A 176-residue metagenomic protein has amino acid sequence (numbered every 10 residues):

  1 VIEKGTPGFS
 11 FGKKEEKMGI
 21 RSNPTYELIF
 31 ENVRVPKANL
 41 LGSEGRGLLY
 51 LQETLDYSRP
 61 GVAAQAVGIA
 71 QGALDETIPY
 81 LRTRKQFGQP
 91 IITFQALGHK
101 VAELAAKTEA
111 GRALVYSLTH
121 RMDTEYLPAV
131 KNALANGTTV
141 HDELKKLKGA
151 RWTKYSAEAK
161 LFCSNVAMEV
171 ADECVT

Functional and structural regions predicted by a protein language model:
V1-D75, P79, Q86-Q89: FAD-binding core of flavoproteins
S22-P24, Q95, A150, Y155: Residue-level preference for beta-strand/loop junctions
Q65, A96-A106, E158-N165: DHp/HisKA dimerization-phosphoacceptor four-helix bundle of two-component histidine kinases and homologous
R82, Q86-Q89, A105, E109-F162 (+1 more regions): C-terminal helix-coil-helix/basic helical segment that borders enzyme active sites and/or dimer interfaces and provides
